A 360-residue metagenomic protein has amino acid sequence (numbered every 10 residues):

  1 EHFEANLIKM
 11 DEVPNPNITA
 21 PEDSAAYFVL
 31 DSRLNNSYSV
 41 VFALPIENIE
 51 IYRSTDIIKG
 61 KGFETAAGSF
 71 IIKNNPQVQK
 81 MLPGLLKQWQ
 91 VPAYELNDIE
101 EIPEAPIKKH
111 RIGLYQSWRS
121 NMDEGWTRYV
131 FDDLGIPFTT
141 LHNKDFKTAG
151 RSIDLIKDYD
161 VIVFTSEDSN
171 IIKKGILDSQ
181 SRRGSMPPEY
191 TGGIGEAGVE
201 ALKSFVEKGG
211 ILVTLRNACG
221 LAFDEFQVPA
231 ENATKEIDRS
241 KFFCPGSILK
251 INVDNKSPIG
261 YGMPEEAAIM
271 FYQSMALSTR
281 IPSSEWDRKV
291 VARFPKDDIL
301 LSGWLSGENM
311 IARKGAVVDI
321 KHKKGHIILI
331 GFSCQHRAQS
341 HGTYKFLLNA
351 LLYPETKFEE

Functional and structural regions predicted by a protein language model:
E1-E360: Intrinsic-disorder/low-complexity accessory segments
